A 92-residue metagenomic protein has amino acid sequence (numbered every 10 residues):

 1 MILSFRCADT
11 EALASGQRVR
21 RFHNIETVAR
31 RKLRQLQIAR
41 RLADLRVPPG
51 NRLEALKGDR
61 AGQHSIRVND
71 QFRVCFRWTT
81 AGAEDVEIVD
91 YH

Functional and structural regions predicted by a protein language model:
M1, R18, R41, P49-R52 (+1 more regions): Glycine-rich, flexible loop/turn motifs
M1-L33: Arg/Lys-rich, positively charged N-terminal/basic patches that mediate binding to nucleic acids
L3, E26-A29, L45-P49, R67-N69: Generic structural signal for well-ordered secondary structure
L36: Conserved phosphate-interacting/catalytic interface
R40-H64: A short, surface-exposed loop/turn module that caps and links secondary-structure elements
K57, H64-H92: Enriched for short, Lys/Arg-rich terminal
